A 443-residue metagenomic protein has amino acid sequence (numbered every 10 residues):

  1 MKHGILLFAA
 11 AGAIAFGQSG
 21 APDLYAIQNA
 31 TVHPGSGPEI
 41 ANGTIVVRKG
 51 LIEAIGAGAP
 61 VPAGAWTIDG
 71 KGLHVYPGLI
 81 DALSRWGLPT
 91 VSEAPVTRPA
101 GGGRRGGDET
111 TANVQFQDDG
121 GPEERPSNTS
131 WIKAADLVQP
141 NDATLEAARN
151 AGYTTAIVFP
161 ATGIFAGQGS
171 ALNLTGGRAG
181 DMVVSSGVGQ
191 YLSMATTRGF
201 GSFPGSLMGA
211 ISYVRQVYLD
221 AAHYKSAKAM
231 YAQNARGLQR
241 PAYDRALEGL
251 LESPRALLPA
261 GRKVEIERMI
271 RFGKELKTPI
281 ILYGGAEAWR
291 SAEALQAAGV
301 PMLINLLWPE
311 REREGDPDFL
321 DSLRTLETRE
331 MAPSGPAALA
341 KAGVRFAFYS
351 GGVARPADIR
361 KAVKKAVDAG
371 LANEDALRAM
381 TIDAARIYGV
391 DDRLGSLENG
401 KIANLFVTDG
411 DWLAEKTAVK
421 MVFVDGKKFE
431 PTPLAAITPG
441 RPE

Functional and structural regions predicted by a protein language model:
A9, A15-P22, A26: Boundary at the C-terminal end of the N-terminal hydrophobic targeting segment
A30, I45, G50, G72 (+10 more regions): Divalent metal-coordination and catalytic microenvironments
A30-H33, G43, E398-R441: C-terminal cap of metal-dependent C-N hydrolases
V32, S36-G78, E93-P95: Histidine-rich, glycine-flanked metal-binding segment
L73-A151, A156-F159: Metal-associated gating/positioning segment near the N- to mid-region
A100, T110-Q115, D119, E123 (+2 more regions): His/Asp/Glu-enriched, well-ordered alpha-helical/loop segment that forms or immediately abuts the divalent-metal
P140-E287: Polyanionic/metal-chelating signatures
G273-P279, Q296-L303, G343-R345: Glycine-enriched alpha-helix->loop->beta-strand junction motifs that scaffold or abut catalytic
